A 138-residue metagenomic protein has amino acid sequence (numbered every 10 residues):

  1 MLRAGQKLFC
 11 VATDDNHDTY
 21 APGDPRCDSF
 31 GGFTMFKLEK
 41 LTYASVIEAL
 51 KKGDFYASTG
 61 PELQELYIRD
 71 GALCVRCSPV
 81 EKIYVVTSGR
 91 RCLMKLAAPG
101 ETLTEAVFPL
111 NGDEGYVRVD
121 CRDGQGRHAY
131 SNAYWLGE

Functional and structural regions predicted by a protein language model:
M1-E138: Charged catalytic cores and adjacent phosphate/nucleic-acid-binding surfaces used for phosphate/nucleic-acid chemistry
